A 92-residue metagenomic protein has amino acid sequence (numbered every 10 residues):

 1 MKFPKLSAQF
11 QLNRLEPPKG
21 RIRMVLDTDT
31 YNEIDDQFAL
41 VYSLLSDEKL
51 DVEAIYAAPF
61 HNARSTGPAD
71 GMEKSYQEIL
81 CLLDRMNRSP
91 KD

Functional and structural regions predicted by a protein language model:
M1-D92: N-terminal acidic, glycine/proline-rich low-complexity segments
